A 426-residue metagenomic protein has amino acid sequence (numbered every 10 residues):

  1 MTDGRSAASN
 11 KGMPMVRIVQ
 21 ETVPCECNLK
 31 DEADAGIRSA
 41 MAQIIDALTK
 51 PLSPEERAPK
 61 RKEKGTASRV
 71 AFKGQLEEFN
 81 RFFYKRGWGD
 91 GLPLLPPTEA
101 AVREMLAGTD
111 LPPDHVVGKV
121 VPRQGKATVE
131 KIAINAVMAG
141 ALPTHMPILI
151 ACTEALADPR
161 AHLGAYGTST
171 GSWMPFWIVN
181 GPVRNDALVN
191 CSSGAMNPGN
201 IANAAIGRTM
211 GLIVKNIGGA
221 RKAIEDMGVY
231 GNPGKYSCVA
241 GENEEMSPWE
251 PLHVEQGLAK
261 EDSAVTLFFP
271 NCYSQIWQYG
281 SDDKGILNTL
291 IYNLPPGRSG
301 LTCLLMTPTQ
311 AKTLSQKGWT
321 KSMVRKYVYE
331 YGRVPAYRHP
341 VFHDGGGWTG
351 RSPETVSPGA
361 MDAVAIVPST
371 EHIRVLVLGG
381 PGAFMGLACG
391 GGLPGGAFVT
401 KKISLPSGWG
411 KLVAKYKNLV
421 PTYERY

Functional and structural regions predicted by a protein language model:
M1, T22-E26, P182, T309: Short, ordered loop/turn segments at secondary-structure junctions
M1-P14: Active-site-proximal loop->helix
G4, A33-I37, F83: Charged, low-complexity, helix-prone segments enriched in Lys/Glu/Asp/Gln
M15-T22: Short beta-strand elements in bilobed, periplasmic/extracellular small-molecule ligand-binding domains
T22-A58: A charged, well-structured terminal subsegment
R61-Y426: Non-transmembrane, aqueous-exposed alpha-helical and coiled segments at domain scale
